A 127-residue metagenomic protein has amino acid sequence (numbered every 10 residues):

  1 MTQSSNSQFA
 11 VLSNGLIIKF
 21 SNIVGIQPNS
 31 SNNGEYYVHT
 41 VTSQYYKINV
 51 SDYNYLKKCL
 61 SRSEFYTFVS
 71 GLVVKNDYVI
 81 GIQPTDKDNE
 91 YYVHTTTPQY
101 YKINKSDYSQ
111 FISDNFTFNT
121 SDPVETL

Functional and structural regions predicted by a protein language model:
T2-A10, N22-L127: Acidic, Ser/Thr- and proline-rich intrinsically disordered linker/docking segments of eukaryotic scaffolds
